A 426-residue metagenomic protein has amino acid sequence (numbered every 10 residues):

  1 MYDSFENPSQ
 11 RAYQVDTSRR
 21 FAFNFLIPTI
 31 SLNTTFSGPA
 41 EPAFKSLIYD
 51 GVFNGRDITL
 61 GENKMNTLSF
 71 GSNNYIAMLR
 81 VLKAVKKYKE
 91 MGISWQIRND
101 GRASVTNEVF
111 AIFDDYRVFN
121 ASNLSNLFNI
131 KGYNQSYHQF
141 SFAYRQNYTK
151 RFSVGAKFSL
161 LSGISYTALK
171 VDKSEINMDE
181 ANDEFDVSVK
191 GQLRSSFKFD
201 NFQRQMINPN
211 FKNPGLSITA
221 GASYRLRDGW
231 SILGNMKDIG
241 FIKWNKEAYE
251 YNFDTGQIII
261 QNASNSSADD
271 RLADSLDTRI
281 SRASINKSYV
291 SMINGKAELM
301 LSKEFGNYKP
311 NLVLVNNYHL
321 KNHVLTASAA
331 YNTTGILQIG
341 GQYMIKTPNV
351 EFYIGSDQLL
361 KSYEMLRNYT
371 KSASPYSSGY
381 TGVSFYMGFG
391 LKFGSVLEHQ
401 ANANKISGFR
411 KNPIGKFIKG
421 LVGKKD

Functional and structural regions predicted by a protein language model:
M1-D426: Subset of outer-membrane beta-barrel
